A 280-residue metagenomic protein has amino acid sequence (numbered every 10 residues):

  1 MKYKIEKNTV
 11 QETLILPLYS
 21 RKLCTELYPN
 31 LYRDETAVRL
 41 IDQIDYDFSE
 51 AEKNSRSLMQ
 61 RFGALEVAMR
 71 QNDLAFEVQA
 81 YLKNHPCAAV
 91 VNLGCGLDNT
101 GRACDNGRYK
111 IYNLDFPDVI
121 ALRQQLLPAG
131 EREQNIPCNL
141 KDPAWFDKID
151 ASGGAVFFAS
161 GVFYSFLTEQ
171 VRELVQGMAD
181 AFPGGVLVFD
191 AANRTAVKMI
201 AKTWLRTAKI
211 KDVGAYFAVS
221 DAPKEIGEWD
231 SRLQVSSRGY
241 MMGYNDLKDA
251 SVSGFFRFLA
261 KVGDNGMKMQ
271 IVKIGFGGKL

Functional and structural regions predicted by a protein language model:
M1-V91, C95-C138, A151-S152: Rossmann-like AdoMet
P143-S152: Short amphipathic alpha-helix with an adjacent loop that forms part of the alpha/beta core around
F157-F158: A conserved beta-strand element that flanks and buttresses the S-adenosyl-L-methionine
S165-M178: A short, conserved alpha-helix within the catalytic core of class I
M178-R194: Conserved beta-strand signature within the Rossmann-like core of class I S-adenosyl-L-methionine
K198-V213: Short, glycine-/aromatic-enriched active-site segment of Class I SAM-dependent methyltransferases
V213-Y240: Short alpha-helix
R232-F258: Conserved catalytic loop of SAM-dependent methyltransferase domains
